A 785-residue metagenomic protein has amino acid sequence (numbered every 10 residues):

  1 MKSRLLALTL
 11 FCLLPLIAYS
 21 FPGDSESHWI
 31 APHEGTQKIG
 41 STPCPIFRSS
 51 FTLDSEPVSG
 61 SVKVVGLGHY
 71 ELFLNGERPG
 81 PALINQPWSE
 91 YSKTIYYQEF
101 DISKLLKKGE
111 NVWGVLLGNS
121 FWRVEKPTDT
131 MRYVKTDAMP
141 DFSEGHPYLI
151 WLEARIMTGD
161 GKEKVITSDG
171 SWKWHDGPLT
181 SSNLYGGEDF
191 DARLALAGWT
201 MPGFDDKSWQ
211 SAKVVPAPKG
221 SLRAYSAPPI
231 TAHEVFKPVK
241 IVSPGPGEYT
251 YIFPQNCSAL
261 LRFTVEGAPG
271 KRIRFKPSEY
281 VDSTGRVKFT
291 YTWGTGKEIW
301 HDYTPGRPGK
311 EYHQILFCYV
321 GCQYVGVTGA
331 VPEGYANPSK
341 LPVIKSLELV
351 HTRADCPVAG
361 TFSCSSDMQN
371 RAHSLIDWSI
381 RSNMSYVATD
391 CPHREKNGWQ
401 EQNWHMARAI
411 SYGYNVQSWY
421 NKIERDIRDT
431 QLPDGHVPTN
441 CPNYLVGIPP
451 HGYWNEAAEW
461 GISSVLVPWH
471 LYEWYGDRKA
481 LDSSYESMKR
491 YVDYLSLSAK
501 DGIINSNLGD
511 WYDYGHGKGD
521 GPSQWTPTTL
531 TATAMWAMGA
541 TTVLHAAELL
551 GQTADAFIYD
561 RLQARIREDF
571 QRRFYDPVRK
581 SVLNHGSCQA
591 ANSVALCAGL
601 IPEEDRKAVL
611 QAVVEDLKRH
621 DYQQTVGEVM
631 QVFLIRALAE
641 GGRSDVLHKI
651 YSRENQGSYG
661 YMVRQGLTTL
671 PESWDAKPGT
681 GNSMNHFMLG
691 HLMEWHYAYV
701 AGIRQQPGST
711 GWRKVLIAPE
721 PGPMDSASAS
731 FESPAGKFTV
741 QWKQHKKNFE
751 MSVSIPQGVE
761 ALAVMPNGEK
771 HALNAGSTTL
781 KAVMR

Functional and structural regions predicted by a protein language model:
M1-A7: Bacterial N-terminal signal peptides that target proteins for export
A7-A18: Bacterial N-terminal signal peptides
F21-R394, E401-Q402, S418-N421, D434 (+5 more regions): Extracellular/oxidizing-compartment recognition motifs
V58, A330-K345, Q369, S411-R425 (+6 more regions): Structural helix-adjacent loops and short alpha-helical linkers that scaffold large soluble proteins
E77-S92, D282-E298, Q417-G521, N655-A676: Helix-terminus loop motifs that line ligand-binding clefts
F142-E153, K164-G198, Y225, P229 (+3 more regions): Non-catalytic C-terminal accessory modules of carbohydrate-active enzymes
L184-G186, A192, A197-G198, K288-Y291 (+7 more regions): The feature captures the catalytic groove of carbohydrate-active enzymes
L260-E279, V325-A330, E401-Q431, A458 (+4 more regions): Alpha-helical support elements that line or immediately flank enzyme active sites and cofactor-binding pockets
